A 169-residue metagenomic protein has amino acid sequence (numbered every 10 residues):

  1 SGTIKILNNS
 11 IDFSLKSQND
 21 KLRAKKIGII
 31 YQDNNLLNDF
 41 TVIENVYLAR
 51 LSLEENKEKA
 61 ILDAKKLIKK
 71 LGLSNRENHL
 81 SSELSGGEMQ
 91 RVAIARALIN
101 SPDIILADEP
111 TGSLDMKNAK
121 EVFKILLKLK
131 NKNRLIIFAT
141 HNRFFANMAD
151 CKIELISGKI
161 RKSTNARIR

Functional and structural regions predicted by a protein language model:
G2-F13: Conserved ABC transporter NBD signature motif
I11-G28, N131: ABC ATPase NBD coupling module
A24, H79, N100, K132: Conserved signature/switch motifs of ABC ATPase nucleotide-binding domains
F40-L48: Short coil-to-helix segment of the ABC ATPase nucleotide-binding domain corresponding to the Q-loop/switch region
L80-L84, E88-Q90: Conserved ABC ATPase signature
I94: Hydrophobic anchor residue at the start of the ABC signature
I105-D108: Catalytic Walker B motif of ABC-type/P-loop ATPase nucleotide-binding domains
